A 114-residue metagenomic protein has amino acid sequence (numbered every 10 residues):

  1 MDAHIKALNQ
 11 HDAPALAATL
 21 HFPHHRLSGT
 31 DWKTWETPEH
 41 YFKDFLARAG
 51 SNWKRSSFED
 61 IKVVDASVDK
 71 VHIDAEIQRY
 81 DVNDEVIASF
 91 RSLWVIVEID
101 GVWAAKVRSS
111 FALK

Functional and structural regions predicted by a protein language model:
M1-H11, T19: Short, aromatic-enriched amphipathic alpha-helices that serve as compact interaction elements
A13-K62: A solvent-exposed, acidic/Ser-Thr-rich amphipathic alpha-helical stretch
L20-H21, I77-R79, S109: Short beta-strand segments enriched in hydrophobic/aromatic residues within well-folded beta-rich domains
R55, S67-I77: A short hydrophobic beta-strand element
F58-V64, I77-R79, R91-V97: Hydrophobic/aromatic beta-strand elements that line small-molecule binding cavities or substrate pockets in beta-rich
V63-V71, I96-W103: A short, structured loop/turn motif at beta-sheet edges
I87-K114: Short beta-strand edge/turn micro-motifs at domain boundaries
